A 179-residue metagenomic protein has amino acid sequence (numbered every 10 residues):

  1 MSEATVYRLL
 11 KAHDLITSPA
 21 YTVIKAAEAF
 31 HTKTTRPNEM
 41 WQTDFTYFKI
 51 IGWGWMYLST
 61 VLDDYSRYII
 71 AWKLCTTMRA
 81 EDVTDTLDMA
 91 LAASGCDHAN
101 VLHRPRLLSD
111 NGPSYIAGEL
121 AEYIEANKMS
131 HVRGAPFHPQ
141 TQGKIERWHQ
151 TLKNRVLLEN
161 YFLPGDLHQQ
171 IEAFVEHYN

Functional and structural regions predicted by a protein language model:
M1-N179: Charged DNA-binding/catalytic regions of mobile-element recombinases
